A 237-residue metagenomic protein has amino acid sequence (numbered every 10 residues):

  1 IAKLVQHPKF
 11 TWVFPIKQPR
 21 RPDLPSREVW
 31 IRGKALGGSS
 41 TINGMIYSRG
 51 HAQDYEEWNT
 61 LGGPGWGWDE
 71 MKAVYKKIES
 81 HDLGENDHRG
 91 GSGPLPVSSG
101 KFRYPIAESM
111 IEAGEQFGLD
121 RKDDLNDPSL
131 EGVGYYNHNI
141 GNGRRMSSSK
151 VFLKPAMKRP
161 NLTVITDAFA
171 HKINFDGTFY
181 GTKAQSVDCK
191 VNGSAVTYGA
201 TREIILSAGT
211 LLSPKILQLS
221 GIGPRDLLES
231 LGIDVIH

Functional and structural regions predicted by a protein language model:
I1-H237: N-terminal redox-cofactor-binding region of secreted/periplasmic oxidoreductases
